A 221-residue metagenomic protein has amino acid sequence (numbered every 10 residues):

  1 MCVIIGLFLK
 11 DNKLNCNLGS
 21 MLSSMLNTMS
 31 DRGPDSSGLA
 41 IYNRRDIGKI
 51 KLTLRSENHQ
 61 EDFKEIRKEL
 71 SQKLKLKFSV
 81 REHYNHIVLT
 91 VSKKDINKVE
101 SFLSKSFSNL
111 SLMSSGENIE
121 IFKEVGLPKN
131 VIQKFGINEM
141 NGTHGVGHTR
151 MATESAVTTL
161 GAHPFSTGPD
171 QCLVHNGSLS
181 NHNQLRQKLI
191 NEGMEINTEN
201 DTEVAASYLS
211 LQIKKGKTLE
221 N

Functional and structural regions predicted by a protein language model:
M1-N221: Conserved short alpha-helical segments that host acidic/polar catalytic motifs at enzyme active sites
